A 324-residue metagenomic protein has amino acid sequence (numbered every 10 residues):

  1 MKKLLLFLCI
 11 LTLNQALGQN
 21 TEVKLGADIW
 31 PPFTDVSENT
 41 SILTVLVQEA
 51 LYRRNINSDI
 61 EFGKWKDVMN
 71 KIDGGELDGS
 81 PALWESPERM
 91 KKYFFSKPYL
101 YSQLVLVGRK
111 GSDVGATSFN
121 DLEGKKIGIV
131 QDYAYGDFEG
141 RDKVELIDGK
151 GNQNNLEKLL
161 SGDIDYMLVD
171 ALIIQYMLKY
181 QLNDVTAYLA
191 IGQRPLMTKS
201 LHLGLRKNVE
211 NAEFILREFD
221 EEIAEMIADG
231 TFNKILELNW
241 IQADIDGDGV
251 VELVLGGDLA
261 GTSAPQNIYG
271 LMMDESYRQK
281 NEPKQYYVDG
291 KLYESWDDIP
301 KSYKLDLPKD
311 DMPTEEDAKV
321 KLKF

Functional and structural regions predicted by a protein language model:
Q19-W84, M90-K91, L271, S276-F324: Extracytoplasmic small-molecule ligand-binding "clamshell" domains of the periplasmic binding protein/Venus flytrap
N20-D35, G115-Y133, D165: Short loop->beta-strand "edge-of-pocket" segments that line small-molecule binding or catalytic clefts across diverse
A27, F94-L106, D121-E123, G192-S200: Short Pro/Gly-enriched coil loops immediately N-terminal to beta-strands
D59-N70, I147-S161: Short helix-initiation/N-cap motifs at beta->coil->alpha
A82-K91, Y166-M197: A ligand-binding cleft/hinge motif common to bilobed small-molecule-binding domains
P98-D148: A conserved helix-loop-strand patch within extracytoplasmic ligand-binding domains of the periplasmic binding
V105-A116, T198-L216: A bilobed periplasmic-binding-protein/Venus flytrap-type ligand-binding module shared by bacterial periplasmic
A134-I147, T186, E221-G261, P283-K323: Ligand-binding clefts/hinges and TM-proximal coupling segments of bilobed small-molecule sensing domains
